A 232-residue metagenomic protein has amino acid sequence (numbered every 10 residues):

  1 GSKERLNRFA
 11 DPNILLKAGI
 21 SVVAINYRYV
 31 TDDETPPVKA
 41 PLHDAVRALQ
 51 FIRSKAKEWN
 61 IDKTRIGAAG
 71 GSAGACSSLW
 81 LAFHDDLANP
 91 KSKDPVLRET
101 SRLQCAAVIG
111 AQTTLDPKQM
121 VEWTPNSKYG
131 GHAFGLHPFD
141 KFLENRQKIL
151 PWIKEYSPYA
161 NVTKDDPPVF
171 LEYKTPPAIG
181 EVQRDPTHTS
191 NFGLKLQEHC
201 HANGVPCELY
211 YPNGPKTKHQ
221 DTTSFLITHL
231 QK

Functional and structural regions predicted by a protein language model:
G1-T35, C76, A88-N89, I179: Short substrate-entry loop that stabilizes the transition state in hydrolases
E4-F9, I25-K63, K216-T217: Catalytic nucleophile-loop/oxyanion-hole region of alpha/beta-hydrolase and closely related hydrolase-like folds
L6-P12, K91-P95, I153-N161, L194: Alpha-helical scaffolding within the catalytic cores of extracellular/periplasmic polymer-degrading hydrolases
A10, I14-K17, A40, D44-R47 (+7 more regions): Extracytoplasmic/secreted proteins, especially bacterial periplasmic and envelope-associated proteins
A18-V23, K63-R65, S101-C105, D165-F170 (+1 more regions): Loop/turn elements at helix/coil->beta-strand transitions in domains of secreted/extracellular proteins
T35, V169-R184, S190-K232: C-terminal catalytic histidine-bearing segment of alpha/beta-hydrolase fold enzymes
R47-W123: Primarily recognizes the serine-hydrolase "nucleophile elbow" in alpha/beta-hydrolase and SGNH/GDSL folds
H84-L87, P117-N161, P167, H188: Mobile cap/lid helix-loop segments that gate and shape the active-site cleft of serine hydrolases
